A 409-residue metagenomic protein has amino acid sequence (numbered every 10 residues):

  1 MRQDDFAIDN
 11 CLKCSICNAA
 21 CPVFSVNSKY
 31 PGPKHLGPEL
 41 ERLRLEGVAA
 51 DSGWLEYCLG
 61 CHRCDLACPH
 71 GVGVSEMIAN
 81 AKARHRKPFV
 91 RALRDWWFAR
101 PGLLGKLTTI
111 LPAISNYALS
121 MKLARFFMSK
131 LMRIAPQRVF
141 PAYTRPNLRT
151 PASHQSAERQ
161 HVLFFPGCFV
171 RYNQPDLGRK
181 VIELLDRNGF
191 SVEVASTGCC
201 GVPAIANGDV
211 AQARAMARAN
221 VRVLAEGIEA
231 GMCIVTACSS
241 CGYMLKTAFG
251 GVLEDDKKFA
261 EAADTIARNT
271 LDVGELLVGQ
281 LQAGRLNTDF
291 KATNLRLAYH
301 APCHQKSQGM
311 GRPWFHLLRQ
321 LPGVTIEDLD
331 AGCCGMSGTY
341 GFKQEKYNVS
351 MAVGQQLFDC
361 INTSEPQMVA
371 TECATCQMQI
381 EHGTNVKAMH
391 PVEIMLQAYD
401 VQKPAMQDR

Functional and structural regions predicted by a protein language model:
M1-I8, L45-L55, L185-N188, R319-G323: Short, intrinsically disordered, charge-biased short linear motifs at domain edges
M1-Q3, S28-A50, G309-H316, M351: Short, charged low-complexity linear segments at domain edges
D5-F24, A50-V72, Y172, H304 (+1 more regions): Cysteine-centered iron-sulfur cluster-binding motifs in ferredoxin-type domains/subunits of redox enzymes
I16-E41, Y57-R84, M244, C373-T375 (+1 more regions): Iron-sulfur cluster-binding cysteine motifs and their immediate structural context in ferredoxin-like electron-transfer
E46-A49, R63, W96-R100: A ubiquitous short alpha-helical element
V74-R409: Iron-sulfur cluster-binding electron-transfer modules in prokaryotic oxidoreductases
